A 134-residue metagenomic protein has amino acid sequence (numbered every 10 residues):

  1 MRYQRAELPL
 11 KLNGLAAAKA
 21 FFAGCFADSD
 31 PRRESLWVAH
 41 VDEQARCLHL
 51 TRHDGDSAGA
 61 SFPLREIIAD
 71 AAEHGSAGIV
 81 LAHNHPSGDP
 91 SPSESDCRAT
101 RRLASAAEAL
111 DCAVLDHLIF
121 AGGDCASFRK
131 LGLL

Functional and structural regions predicted by a protein language model:
M1, L8, D42, H53-L134: Active-site-proximal loop/helix of nucleotide/amide-processing enzymes and allied scaffolds
M1-G59, R129-L134: Non-catalytic interface/targeting segments
